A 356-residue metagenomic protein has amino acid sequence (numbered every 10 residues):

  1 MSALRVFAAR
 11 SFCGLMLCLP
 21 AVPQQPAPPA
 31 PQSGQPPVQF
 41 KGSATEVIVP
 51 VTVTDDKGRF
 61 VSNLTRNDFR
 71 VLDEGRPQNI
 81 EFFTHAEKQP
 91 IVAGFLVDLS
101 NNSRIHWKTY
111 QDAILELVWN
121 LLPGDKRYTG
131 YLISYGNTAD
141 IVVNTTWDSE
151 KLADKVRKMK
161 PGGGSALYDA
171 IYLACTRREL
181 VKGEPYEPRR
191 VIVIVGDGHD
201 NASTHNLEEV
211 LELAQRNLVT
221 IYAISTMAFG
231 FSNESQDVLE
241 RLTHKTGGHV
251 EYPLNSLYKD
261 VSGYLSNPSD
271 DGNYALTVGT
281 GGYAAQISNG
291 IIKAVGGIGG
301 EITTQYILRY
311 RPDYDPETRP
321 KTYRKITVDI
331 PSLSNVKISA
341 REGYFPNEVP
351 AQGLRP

Functional and structural regions predicted by a protein language model:
M1-F7: N-terminal secretory signal peptides that target proteins for export/translocation
A3, F12-G14, G34: Compositionally biased regions
R10-A21: Bacterial N-terminal signal peptides
P23-P356: Scaffold/interface architecture of coatomer-like assemblies
